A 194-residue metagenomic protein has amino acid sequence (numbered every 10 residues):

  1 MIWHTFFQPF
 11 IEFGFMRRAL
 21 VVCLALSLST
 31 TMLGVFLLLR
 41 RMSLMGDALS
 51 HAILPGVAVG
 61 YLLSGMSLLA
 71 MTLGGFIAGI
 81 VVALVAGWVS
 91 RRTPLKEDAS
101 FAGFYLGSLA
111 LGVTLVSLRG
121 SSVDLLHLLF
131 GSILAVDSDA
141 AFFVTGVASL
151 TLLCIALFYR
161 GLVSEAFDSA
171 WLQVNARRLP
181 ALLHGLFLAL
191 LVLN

Functional and structural regions predicted by a protein language model:
M1-L28: Membrane-interfacial amphipathic/re-entrant helices at transmembrane-helix boundaries
P9, S100-Y159, G185: Transmembrane helix-bundle core of multi-pass membrane transporters and related energy-transducing complexes
F10-A19, M66-L73, P94-A99, I133-F143: Interfacial loop-to-helix junctions that mark the boundaries of transmembrane helices in multi-pass membrane
L20-L24, T72-I77, A102-G103, A141-G146 (+1 more regions): Hydrophobic alpha-helical transmembrane segments
L24, L28-M32, I77-V85, L111 (+2 more regions): Generic alpha-helical transmembrane segments of integral inner-membrane proteins, especially permease/transport modules
L28, H51-L54, I80-V81, P180-V192: Hydrophobic alpha-helical segments embedded in the membrane of multi-pass proteins
V35-S122: Short loop segments and helix-boundary regions at transmembrane helix junctions of multi-pass inner-membrane proteins
A141-N194: Helix-loop-helix "hairpin" substructures at the membrane interface of multi-pass membrane proteins
